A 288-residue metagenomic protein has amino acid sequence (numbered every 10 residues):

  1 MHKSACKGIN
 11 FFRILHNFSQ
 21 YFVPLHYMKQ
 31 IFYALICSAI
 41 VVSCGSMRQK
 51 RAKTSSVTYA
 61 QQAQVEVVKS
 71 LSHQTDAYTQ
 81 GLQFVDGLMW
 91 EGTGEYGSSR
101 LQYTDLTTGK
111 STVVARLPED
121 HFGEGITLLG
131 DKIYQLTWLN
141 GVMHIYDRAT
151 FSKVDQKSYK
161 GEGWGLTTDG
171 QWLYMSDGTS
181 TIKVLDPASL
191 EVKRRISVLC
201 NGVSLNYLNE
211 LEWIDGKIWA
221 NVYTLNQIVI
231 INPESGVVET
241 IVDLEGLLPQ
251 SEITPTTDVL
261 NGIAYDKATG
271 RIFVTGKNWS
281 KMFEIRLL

Functional and structural regions predicted by a protein language model:
V42-S43: C-terminal motif of bacterial Sec signal peptides marking the signal peptidase cleavage site
S56-T75, L106-K110: A short helix->beta-strand "capping" segment at the edge of beta-propeller domains
V68-R100, R116-T127: Beta-strand-rich domains and repeat architectures in extracellular enzymes and scaffolds, especially beta-propellers
S70-T75, V114-E119, D155-K160, S197-V203 (+2 more regions): Surface loop/turn motifs at the tips and blade-to-blade linkers of beta-strand repeat domains
T79, L208, P255-A264: Signature of short aromatic-glycine-proline-rich micro-motifs recurring in repeat-based ectodomains
D86-G87, G130-D131, G170-Q171, D215-G216 (+1 more regions): Short coil/turn segments that connect the beta-strands within blades of beta-propeller domains
E91-E95, I133-N140, M175-T179, A220-T224 (+1 more regions): Conserved beta-strand positions in repeat-built beta-propeller and related beta-rich domains
D105-G109, D147-F151, P187-L190, N232-G236 (+1 more regions): Short loop/turn segments that connect beta-strands within beta-propeller blades
